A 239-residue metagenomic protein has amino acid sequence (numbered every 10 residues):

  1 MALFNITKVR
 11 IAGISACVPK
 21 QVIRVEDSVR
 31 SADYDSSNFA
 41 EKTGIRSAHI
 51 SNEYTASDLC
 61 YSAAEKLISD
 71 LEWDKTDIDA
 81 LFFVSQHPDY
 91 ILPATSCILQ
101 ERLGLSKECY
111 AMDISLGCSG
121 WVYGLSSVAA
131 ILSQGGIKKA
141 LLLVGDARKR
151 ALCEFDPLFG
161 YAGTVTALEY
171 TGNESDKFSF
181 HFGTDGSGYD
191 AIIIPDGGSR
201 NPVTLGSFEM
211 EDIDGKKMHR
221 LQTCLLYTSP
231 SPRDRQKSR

Functional and structural regions predicted by a protein language model:
M1-E53, F155-L226: Condensing-enzyme catalytic core mediating Claisen C-C bond formation in acyl metabolism
R10, D79-F82, L141: Conserved beta-strand elements of the Class I
N38-K42, R46-D58, Q86-K139: Conserved catalytic cysteine-centered active-site region of acyl-thioester-dependent Claisen-condensing enzymes
A63-I78, R239: Phosphate/pyrophosphate-binding loops at sites that engage ATP/ADP/AMP, CoA/4′-phosphopantetheine, polyphosphate
V84-Y90, L116-S119, V144-K149, G183-D185: Acidic, glycine-rich active-site loops and adjacent beta-strand->loop/helix elements that engage anionic groups
A111-L116, A151-D156, S179: Flexible, glycine/proline-enriched loop segments at strand-loop-helix junctions that form or flank small-ligand binding
G135-T164: Flexible, glycine-rich active-site loops centered on histidine and acidic residues that chelate a metal or position
Y227-D234: Conserved small/polar residues in nucleotide/adenosyl-binding loops
